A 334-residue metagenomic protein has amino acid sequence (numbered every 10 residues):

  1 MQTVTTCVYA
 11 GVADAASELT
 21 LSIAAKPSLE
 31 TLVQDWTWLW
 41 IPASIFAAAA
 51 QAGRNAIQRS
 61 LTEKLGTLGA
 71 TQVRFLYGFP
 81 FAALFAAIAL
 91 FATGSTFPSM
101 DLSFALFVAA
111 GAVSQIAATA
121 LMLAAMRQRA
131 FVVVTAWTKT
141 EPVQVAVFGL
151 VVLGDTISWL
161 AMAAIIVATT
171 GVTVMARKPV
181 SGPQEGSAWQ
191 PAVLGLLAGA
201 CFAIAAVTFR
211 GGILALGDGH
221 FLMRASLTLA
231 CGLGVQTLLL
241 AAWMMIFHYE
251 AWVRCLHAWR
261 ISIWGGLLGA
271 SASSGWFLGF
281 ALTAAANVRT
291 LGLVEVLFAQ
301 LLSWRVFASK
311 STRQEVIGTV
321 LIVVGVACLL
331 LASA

Functional and structural regions predicted by a protein language model:
V4-V8, V12-A13, S17-Q128, R177-L196 (+6 more regions): Membrane-interface interhelical linkers
F46, V73, W137, L160-A163 (+3 more regions): Hydrophobic core positions of alpha-helical segments in small-molecule transporters and transporter systems
A50, Y77, S114-Q115, L121 (+9 more regions): Hydrophobic residues within membrane-embedded alpha-helical segments of Major Facilitator Superfamily
G69, V133, T156-A161, L227 (+2 more regions): Residue-level recognition of membrane-helix boundary sites in multi-pass small-molecule transporters
L76-L84, W137-V151, V235, L239 (+4 more regions): Alpha-helical transmembrane segments of compact multi-pass small-molecule transporters, enriched in specific families
A82, V147-L153, W159-P179, Q314-S333: Hydrophobic transmembrane alpha-helices of multi-pass small-molecule transport proteins
A82-A92, V145-I157, A200-L214, G269-T283 (+1 more regions): Hydrophobic alpha-helical transmembrane segments in multi-pass integral membrane proteins
M122-A161: Membrane-interface helix-loop-helix junctions at boundaries between adjacent transmembrane segments
